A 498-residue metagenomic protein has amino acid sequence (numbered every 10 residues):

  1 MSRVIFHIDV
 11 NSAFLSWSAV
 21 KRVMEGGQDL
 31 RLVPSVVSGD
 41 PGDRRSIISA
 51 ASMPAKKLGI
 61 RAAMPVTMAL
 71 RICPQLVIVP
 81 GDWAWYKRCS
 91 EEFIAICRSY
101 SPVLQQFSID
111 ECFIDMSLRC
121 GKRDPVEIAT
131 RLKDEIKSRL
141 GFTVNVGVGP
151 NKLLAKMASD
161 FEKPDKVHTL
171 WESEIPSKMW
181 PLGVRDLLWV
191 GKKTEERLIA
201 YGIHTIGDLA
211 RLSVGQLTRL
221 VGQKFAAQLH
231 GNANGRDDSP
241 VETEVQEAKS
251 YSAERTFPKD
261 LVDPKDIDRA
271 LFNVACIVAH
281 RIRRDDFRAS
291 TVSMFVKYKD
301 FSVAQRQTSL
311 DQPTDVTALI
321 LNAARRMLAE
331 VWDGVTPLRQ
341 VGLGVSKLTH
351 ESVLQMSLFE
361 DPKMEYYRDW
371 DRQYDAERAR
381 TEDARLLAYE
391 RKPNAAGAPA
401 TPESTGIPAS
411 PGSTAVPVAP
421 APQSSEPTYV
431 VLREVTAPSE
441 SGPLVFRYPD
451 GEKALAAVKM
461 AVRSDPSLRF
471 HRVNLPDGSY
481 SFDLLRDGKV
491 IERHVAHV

Functional and structural regions predicted by a protein language model:
M1-Q228, N234, E360-A398, P402-P420: Gly/Gly-Pro- and Ser/Thr-rich, intrinsically disordered tail segments characteristic of DNA damage-repair and tolerance
I5, D186, E196-L338, K347-P362: DNA-contacting surface of Y-family translesion DNA polymerases
A63, I203, L261, V445-E452: Conserved aromatic
L104-S108, D286-F287, R472: Short beta-strand
P422-G442: Short aromatic-glycine-(Arg/Gly/Cys) micro-motifs in beta-strand/loop hairpins
P438, P449-H471: A short, charged, amphipathic alpha-helix used as a generic interaction element across diverse proteins
V462-V498: Short, mixed-charge low-complexity intrinsically disordered segments
